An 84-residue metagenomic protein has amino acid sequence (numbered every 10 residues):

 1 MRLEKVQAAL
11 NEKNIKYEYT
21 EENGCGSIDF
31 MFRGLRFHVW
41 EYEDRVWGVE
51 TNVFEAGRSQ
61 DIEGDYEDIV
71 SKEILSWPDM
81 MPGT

Functional and structural regions predicted by a protein language model:
M1-M31, E50-L75, G83-T84: Negatively charged, low-complexity tracts enriched in Asp/Glu with abundant Ser/Thr
R36-A56: Short, conserved beta-strand/beta-arch hydrophobic-aromatic motifs that form part of recognition grooves or interface
